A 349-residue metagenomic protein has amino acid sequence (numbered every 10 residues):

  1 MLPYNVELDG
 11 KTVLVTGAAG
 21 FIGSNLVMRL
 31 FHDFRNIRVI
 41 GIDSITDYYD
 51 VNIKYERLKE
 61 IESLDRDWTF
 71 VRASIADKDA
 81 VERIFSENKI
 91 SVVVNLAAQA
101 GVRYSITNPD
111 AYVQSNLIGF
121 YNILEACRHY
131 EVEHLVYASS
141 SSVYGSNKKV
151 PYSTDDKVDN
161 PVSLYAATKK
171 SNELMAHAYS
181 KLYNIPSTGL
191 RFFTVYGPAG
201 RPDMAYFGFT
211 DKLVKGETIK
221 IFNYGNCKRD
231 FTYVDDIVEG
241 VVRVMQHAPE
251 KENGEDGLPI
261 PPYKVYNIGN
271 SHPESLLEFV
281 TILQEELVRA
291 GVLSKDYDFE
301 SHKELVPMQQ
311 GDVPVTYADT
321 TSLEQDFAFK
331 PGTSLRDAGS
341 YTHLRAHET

Functional and structural regions predicted by a protein language model:
M1, A73, L213-R345: C-terminal substrate-binding subdomain of Rossmann-fold SDR/epimerase-dehydratase oxidoreductases
M1-V195, E274, I282, V315: N-terminal Rossmann-like NAD(P)+-binding domain of SDR-like oxidoreductases, especially those catalyzing
L30, Y179, G208-L213, G240-V244: A short, amphipathic alpha-helix embedded in the catalytic core of nucleotide-handling enzymes
D79, S91, R103, D110 (+9 more regions): Residues in well-ordered alpha-helical elements
E133-V136, G145-K149, N184, G200 (+2 more regions): Proline-centered turn/helix-capping motifs that create local helix->coil transitions or kinks
V150-P151, P202-T210: A glycine/serine/threonine-rich, flexible loop-to-helix segment that serves as the NAD(P) cofactor-binding "lid"
P161-T168, F192, P198, P202-Y206 (+1 more regions): The catalytic Tyr-centered alpha-helix of NAD(P)H-dependent dehydrogenases
